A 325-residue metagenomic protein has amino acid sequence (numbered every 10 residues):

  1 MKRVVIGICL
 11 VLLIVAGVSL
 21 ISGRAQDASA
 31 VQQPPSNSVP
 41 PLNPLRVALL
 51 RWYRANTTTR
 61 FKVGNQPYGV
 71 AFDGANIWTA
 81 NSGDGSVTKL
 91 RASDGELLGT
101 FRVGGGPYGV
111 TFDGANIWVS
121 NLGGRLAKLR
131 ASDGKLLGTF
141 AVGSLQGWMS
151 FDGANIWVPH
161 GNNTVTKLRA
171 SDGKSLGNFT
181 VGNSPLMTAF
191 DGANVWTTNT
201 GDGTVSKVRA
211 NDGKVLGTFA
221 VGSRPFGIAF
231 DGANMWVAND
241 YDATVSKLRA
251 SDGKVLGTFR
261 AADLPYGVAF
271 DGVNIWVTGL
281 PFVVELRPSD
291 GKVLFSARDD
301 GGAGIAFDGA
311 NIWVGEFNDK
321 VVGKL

Functional and structural regions predicted by a protein language model:
P40-V63: A short helix->beta-strand "capping" segment at the edge of beta-propeller domains
N56-K62, E96-F101, K135-F140, K174-F179 (+3 more regions): A short beta-strand motif characteristic of beta-propeller blades
K62-D73, V103-D113, V142-D152, V181-D191 (+4 more regions): Beta-rich, blade/repeat-based domains predominating in secreted/periplasmic proteins but also intracellular
V63, T79-D84, V119-G123, V158-N162 (+4 more regions): Conserved beta-strand positions in repeat-built beta-propeller and related beta-rich domains
R91-G95, R130-G134, R169-G173, R209-G213 (+2 more regions): Short loop/turn segments that connect beta-strands within beta-propeller blades
A303-L325: Blade-level signature of beta-propeller repeat domains, shared across WD40, Kelch, NHL, RCC1 and BNR/Asp-box propellers
